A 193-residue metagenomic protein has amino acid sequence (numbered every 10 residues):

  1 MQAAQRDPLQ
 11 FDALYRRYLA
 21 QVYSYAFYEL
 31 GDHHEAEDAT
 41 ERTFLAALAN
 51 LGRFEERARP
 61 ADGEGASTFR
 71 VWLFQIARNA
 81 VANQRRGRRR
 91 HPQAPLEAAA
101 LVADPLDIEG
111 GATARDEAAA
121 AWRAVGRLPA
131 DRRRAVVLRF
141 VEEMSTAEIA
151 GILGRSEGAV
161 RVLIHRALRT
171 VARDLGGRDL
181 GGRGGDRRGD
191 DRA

Functional and structural regions predicted by a protein language model:
M1-Q2, A120-P129: Short amphipathic alpha-helical boundary/capping segments
Q5-S24, L48, A121: A short, charge-rich alpha-helical start-of-domain segment used by transcription regulators
Y15, Y23, H33-R53: Conserved RNAP core-binding helix
R17-A20, Y28-G31, V137-S145: Short helix-capping/turn signature of helix-turn-helix
D38-L45, G63-N79: Structural recognition of an alpha-helix C-terminal capping motif at a helix-to-coil junction
A49-R57, F74-L96, A114, A172 (+1 more regions): Arg/Lys-rich amphipathic alpha helix in sigma70-family domain 2
R78, A82, R132, V141 (+2 more regions): DNA-recognition helix of helix-turn-helix
H91-A118, S145, R188-D191: Internal acidic/polar
